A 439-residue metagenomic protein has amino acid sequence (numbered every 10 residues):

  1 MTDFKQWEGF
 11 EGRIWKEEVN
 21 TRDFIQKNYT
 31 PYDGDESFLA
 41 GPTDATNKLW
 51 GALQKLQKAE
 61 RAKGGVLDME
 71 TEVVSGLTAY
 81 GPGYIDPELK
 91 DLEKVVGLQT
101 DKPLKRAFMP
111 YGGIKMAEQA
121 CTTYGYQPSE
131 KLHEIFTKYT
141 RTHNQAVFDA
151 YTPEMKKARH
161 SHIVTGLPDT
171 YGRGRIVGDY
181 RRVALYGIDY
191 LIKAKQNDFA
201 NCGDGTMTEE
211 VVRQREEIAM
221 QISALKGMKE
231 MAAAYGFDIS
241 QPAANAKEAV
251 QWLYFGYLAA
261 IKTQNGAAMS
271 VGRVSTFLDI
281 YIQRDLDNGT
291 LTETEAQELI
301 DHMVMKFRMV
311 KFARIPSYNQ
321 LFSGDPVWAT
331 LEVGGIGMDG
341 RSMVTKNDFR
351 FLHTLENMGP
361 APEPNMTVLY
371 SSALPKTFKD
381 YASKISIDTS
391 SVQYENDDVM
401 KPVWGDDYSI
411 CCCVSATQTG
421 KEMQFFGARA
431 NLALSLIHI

Functional and structural regions predicted by a protein language model:
T2-I437: Conserved catalytic cores of very large enzyme subunits
